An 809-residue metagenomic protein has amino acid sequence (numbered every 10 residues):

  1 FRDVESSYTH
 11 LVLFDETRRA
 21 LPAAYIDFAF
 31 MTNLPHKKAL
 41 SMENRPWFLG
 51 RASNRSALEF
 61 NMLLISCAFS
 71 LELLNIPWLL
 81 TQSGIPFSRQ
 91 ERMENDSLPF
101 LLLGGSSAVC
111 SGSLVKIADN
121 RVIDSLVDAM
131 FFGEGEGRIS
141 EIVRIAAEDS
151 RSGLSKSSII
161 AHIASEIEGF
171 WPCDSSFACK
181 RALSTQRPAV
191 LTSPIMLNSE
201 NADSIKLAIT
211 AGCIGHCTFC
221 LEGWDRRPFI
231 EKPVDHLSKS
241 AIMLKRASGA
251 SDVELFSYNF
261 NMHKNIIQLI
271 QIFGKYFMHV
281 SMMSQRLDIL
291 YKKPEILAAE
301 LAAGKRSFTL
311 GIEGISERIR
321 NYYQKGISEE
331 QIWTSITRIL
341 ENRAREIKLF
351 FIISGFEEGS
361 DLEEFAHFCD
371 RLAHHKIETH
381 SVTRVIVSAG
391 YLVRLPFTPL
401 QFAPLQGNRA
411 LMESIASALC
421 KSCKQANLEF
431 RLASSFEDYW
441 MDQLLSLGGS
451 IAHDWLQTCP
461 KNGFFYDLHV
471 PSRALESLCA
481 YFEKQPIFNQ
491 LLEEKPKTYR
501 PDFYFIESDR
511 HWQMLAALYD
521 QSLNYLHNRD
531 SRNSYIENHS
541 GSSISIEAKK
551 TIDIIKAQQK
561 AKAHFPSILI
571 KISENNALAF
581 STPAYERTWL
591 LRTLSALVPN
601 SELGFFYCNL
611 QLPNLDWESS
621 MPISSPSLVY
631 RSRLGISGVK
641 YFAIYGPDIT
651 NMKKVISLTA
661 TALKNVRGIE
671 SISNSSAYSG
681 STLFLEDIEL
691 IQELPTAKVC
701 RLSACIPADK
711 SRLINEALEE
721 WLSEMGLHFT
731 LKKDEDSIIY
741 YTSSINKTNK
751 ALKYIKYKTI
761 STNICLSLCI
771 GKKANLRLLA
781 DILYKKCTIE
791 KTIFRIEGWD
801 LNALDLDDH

Functional and structural regions predicted by a protein language model:
F1, M62, L71, K239-L395: Conserved SAM/AdoMet-binding glycine-rich loop
F1, Q425-H809: Radical SAM enzyme core and accessory elements
F1-R2, S193-F219, R306: N-terminal pre-triad scaffold of radical SAM enzymes
V12-A24, G274-K275: Short helix-loop-beta junction
P22-E43, G105-C110, S388-R394, S434-Y439 (+1 more regions): Short connector loops at secondary-structure junctions
H36, N44-A178, P396-G448, L456-H469 (+7 more regions): Glycine-rich beta-alpha loop elements in corrinoid/cobalamin-binding modules across cobalamin-dependent enzymes
L63, G215, K264, E317-Y323 (+4 more regions): Flexible glycine/acidic-rich beta-alpha junction loops that bind and position SAM and/or redox cofactors in anaerobic
C220-H236: Iron-sulfur (Fe-S) cluster-binding segments and ferredoxin-like electron-carrier domains, especially [2Fe-2S]
